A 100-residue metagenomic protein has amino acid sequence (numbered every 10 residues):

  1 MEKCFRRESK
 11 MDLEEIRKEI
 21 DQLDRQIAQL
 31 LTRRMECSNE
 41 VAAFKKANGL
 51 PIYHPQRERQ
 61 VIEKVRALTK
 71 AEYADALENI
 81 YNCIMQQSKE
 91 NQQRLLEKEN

Functional and structural regions predicted by a protein language model:
E2-N100: Domain-level signature for soluble enzymes in the chorismate/prephenate branch of the shikimate pathway
